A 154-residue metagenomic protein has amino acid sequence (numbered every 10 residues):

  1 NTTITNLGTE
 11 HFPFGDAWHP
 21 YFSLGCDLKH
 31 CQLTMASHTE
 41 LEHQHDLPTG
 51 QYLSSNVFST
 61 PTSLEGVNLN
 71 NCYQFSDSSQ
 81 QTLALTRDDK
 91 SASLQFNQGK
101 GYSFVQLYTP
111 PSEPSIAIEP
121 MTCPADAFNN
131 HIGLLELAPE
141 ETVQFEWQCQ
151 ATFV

Functional and structural regions predicted by a protein language model:
N1-G8, L107-P110: Asparagine-centered strand-capping/turn motif at beta-strand->loop junctions
T2, E136-F153: Short Pro-Gly-centered flexible turn/kink motifs
T3-T5, Y21, A84-T86, E146-Q150: Residue-level recognition of well-ordered beta-strand positions that form the cores of beta-sheet-rich folds across
L7-E10, F153: Short, acidic/polar linear motifs in exposed loop/turn regions
H11-P13, Y21-G99: Active-site/ligand-binding surface loops and adjacent short beta/alpha elements that line catalytic pockets across
C72, I132-L137: Beta-strand-rich interaction surfaces with strong enrichment in secreted/lumenal proteins
T86-P120, A125: Glycine-rich active-site loops that engage anionic ligands at enzyme catalytic sites
A127-H131: Active-site-proximal mixed secondary-structure blocks
